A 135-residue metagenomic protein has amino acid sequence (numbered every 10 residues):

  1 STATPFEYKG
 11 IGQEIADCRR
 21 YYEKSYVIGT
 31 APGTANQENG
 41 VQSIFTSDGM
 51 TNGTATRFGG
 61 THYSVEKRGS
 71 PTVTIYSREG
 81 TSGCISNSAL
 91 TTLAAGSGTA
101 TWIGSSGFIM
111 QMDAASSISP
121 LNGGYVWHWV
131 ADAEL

Functional and structural regions predicted by a protein language model:
S1-P32, D132-E134: Extracellular polysaccharide-targeting segments
K24-L135: Phosphate/adenylate-binding glycine loop and adjacent helical scaffold
